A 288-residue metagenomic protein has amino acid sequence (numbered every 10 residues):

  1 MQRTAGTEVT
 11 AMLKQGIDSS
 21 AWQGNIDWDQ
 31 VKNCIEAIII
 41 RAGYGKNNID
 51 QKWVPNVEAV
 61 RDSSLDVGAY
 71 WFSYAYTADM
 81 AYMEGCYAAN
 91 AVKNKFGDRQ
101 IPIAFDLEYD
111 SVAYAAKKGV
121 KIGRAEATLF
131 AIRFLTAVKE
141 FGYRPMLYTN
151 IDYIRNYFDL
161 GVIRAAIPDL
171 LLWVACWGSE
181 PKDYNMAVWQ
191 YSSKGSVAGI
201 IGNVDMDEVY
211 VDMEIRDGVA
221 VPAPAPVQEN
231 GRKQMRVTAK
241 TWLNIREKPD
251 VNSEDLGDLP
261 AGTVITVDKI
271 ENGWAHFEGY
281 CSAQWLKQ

Functional and structural regions predicted by a protein language model:
R3-Q23, W28-D29, G161-V227: Functionally critical loop-and-helix segments that line ligand-binding/catalytic clefts of soluble enzyme domains
V9-L135, K139-F141: Substrate-binding cleft of extracellular glycoside hydrolase catalytic domains
V67, R144-M146, L172: Hydrophobic anchor at the start of a short beta-strand that flanks the dinucleotide cofactor-binding loop
V138-N156: Aromatic-lined carbohydrate-recognition surfaces of secreted/lumenal glycan-active proteins
K233-A239: A short beta-strand micro-motif
P249-E254: Short alpha-helix capping/helix-loop boundary micro-motifs
D255-Q288: SH3/SH3-like beta-barrel superfamily modules
